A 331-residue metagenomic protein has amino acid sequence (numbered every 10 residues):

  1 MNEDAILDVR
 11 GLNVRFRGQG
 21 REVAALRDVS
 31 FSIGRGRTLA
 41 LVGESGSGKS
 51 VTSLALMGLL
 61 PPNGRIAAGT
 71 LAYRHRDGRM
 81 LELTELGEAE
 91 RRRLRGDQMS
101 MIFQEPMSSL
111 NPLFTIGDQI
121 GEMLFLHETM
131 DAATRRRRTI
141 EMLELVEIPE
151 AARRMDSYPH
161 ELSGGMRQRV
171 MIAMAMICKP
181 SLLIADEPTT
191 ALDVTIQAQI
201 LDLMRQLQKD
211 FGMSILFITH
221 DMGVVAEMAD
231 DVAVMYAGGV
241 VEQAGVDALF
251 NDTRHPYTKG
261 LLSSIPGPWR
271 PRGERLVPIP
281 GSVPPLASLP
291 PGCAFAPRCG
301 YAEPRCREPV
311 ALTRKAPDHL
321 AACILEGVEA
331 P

Functional and structural regions predicted by a protein language model:
E3-A5, M80, A152, Q243-P331: Short catalytic/signature loops enriched in Gly
L7, A24-L26, L94, M204: Conserved structural motif at the start of ABC-family nucleotide-binding domains
R65, D77-S100, L126, A248-T253 (+1 more regions): ABC ATPase NBD coupling module
R74, T134-R153, L262-S263: Conserved ABC ATPase "signature" region
S157-L162, M166: Conserved ABC ATPase signature
I177-S181: A short, proline-enriched helix->beta-strand linker immediately N-terminal to the Walker B motif in ABC-type P-loop
I184-P188, L192-E274: P-loop NTP-binding/switch modules centered on Walker-like glycine-rich loops
